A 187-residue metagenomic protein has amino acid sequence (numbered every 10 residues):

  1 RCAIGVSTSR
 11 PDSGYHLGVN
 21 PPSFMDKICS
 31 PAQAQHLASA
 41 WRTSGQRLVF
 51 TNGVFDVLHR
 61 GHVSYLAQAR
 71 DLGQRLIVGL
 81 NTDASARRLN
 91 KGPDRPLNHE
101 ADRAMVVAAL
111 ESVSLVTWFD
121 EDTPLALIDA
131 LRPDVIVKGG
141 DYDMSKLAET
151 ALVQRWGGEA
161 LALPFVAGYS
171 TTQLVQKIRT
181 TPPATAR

Functional and structural regions predicted by a protein language model:
S7-S9, S13: Serine residues within intrinsically disordered or low-complexity segments
Y15-R187: Nucleotidyltransferase catalytic core that binds NTPs
